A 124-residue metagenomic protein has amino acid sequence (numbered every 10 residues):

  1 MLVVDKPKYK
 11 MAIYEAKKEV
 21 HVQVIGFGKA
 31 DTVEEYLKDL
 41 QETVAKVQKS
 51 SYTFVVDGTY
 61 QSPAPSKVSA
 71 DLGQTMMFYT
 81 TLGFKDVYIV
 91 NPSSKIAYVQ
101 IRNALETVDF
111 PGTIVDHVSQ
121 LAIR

Functional and structural regions predicted by a protein language model:
M1-R124: Amphipathic, Lys/Arg-enriched alpha-helical "gate/interface" segment within cytosolic domains that mediates
